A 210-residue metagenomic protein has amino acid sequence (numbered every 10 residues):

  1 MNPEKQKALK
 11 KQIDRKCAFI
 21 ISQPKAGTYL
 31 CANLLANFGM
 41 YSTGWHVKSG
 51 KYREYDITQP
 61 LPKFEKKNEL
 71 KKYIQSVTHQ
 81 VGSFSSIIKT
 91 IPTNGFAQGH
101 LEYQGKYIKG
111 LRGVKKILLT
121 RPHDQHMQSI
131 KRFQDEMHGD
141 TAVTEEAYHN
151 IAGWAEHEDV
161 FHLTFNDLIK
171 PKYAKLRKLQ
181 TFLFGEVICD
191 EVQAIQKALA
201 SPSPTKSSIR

Functional and structural regions predicted by a protein language model:
M1, Q6-L9, L70, I74 (+6 more regions): Extended hydrophobic/Leu-rich segments
M1-T90: PAPS-dependent sulfotransferase catalytic core
K48-Y52, Q193-A200: Short linear loop/turn motifs
P92-V192, A200-I209: PAPS-dependent sulfotransferase catalytic domain
